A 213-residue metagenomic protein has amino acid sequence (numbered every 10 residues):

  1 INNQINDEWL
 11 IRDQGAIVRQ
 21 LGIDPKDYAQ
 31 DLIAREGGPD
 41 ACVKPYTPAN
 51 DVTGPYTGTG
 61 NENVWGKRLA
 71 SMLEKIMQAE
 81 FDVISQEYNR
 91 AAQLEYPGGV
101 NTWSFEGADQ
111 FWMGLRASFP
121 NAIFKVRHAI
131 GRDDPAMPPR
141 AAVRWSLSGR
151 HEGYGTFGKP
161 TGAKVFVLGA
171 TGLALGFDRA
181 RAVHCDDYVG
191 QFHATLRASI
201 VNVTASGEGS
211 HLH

Functional and structural regions predicted by a protein language model:
I1-H213: C-terminal and inter-domain tail/linker signature
